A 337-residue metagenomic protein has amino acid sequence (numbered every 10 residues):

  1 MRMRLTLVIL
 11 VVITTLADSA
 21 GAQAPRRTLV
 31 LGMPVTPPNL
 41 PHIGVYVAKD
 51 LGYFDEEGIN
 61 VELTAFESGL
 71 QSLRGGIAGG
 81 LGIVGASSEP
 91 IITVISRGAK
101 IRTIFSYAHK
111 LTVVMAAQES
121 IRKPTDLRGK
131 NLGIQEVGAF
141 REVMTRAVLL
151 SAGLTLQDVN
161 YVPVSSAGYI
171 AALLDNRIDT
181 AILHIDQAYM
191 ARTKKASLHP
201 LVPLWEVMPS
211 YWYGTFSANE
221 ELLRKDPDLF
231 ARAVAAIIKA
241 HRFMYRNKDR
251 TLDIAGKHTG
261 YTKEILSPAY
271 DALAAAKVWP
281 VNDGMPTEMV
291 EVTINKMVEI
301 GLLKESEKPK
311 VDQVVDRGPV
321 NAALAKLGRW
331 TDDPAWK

Functional and structural regions predicted by a protein language model:
M1-L5: Positively charged n-region of N-terminal signal peptides that target proteins for export
T6-A17: Bacterial N-terminal signal peptides
D18-A22: Sec/Tat signal peptide C-region and signal peptidase I cleavage site
Q23-D175, D179-I185, P200-L204, P209-S210 (+1 more regions): Short, glycine-/small- and polar/acidic-enriched structural segments that line small-molecule recognition paths
L81, D175, L273-E288, V320-L327: Short amphipathic alpha-helical segments at helix boundaries and their inter-helical linkers
G168-T259: Pocket-lining segment of extracytoplasmic ligand-binding domains
K225-E307: Secondary-structure end/capping motifs
N295-K337: Conserved C-terminal helix/tail region of periplasmic/extracytoplasmic solute-binding proteins
